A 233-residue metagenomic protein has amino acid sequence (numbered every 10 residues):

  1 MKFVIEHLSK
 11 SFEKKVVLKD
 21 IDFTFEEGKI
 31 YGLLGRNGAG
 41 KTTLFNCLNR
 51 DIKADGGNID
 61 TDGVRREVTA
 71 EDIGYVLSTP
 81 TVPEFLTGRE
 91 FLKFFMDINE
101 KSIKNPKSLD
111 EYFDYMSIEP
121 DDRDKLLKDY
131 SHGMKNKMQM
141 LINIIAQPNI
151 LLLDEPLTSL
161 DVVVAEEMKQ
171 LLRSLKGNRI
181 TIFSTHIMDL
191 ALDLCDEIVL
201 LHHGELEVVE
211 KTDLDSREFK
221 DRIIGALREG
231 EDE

Functional and structural regions predicted by a protein language model:
F3-I5, L18-D20: Conserved structural motif at the start of ABC-family nucleotide-binding domains
L34-R36: The feature captures the beta-strand-to-loop junction immediately N-terminal to the Walker
N49: Helix-to-loop junction immediately C-terminal to a conserved catalytic motif
A54-T69, V208: Conserved ABC transporter NBD signature motif
L151-E155: Catalytic Walker B motif of ABC-type/P-loop ATPase nucleotide-binding domains
V162-V164: Helix N-cap at the start of a conserved alpha-helix in ABC-type nucleotide-binding domains
